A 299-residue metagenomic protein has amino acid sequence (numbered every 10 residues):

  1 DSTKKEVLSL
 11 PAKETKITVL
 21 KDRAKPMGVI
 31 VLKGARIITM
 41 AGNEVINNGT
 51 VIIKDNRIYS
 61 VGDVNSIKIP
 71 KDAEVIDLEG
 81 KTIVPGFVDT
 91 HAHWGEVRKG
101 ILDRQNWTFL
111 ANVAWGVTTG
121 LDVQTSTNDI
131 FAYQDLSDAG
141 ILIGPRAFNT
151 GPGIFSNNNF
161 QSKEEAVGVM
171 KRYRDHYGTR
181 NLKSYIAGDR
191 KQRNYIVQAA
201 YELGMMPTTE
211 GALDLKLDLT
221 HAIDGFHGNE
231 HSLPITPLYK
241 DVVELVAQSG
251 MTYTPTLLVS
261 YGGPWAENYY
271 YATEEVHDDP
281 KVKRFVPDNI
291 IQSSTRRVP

Functional and structural regions predicted by a protein language model:
D1-G34, K68: Extracellular/periplasmic ectodomains of large secreted or surface enzymes and adhesion receptors
G34, K81, H91-G95, E210 (+2 more regions): Histidine-centered divalent metal-coordination motifs
I37, N43-V84: Histidine-rich, glycine-flanked metal-binding segment
K81-A139, N158-E164, L217-G228: Metal-associated gating/positioning segment near the N- to mid-region
T108-N128, G144-I154, H176-A187, V197 (+4 more regions): Divalent metal-dependent hydrolysis catalytic cores, especially in the metallo-beta-lactamase
S126-Y133, I186-A199, P237-A247: Active-site-adjacent beta->alpha loops and helix N-cap segments on the catalytic face of soluble alpha/beta enzymes
N157, G168-G188, P234-P299: Active-site neighborhoods of metal-dependent hydrolases
Q161-A212: Metal-dependent enolase-superfamily TIM-barrel catalytic cores that perform enediolate-based chemistry
